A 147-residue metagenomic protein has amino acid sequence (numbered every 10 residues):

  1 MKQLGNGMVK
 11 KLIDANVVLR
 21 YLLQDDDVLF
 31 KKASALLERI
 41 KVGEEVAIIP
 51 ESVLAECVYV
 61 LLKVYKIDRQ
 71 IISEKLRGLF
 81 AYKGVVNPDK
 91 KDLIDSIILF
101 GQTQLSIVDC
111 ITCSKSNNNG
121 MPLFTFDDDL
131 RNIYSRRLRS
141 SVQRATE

Functional and structural regions predicted by a protein language model:
M1-I49, V64-I71, E147: Short, well-structured N-terminal submotif of metal-dependent ribonuclease cores
M1-K10, Y82, C113-E147: Acidic, PIN/NYN-like endoribonuclease modules and their adjacent C-terminal/linker elements
D14, E56, D109, D127: Acidic active-site catalytic centers that drive phospho-/nucleotidyl reactions and related ester hydrolyses
V17-V18, E56-V60, G78, D95: A general alpha-helix detector
V17-V18, V53, D92, T112 (+1 more regions): Alpha-helix capping/helix-boundary segments
L37-K41, F80, I97, G101: Regular secondary-structure segments
V58, L62-G84: Active-site-proximal, substrate-binding regions of enzyme catalytic domains and RNA-binding/basic surfaces
K83-F124: Active-site neighborhoods of divalent-metal-dependent phosphate/nucleic-acid chemistry enzymes
